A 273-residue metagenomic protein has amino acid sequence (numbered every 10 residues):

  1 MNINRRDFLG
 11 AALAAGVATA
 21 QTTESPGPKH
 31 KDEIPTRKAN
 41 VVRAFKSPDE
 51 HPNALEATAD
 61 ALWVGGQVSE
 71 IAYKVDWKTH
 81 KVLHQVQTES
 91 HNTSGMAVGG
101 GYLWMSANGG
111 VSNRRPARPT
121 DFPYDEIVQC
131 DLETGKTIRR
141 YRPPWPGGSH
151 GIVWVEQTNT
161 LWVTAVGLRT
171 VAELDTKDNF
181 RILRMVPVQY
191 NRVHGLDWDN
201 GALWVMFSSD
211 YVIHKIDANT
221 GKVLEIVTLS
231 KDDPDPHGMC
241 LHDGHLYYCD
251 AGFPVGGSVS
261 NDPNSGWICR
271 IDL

Functional and structural regions predicted by a protein language model:
M1-A15: N-terminal secretory signal peptides and thylakoid transit peptides that target proteins across membranes
P28-P48: A short helix->beta-strand "capping" segment at the edge of beta-propeller domains
N40-F45, K81-V86, K136-R142, F180-V186 (+1 more regions): A short beta-strand motif characteristic of beta-propeller blades
S47-T58, E89-G99, A107, P143-Q157 (+2 more regions): Beta-rich, blade/repeat-based domains predominating in secreted/periplasmic proteins but also intracellular
V64-S69, M105-F122, W162-L168, V205-D210 (+2 more regions): Conserved beta-strand positions in repeat-built beta-propeller and related beta-rich domains
I71-Y73, D125-V128, T170-A172, V212-H214 (+1 more regions): A short loop-to-beta-strand structural motif that recurs across blades of beta-propeller domains
D76-H80, D131-G135, D175-N179, D217-G221 (+1 more regions): Short loop/turn segments that connect beta-strands within beta-propeller blades
C240-L273: Blade-level signature of beta-propeller repeat domains, shared across WD40, Kelch, NHL, RCC1 and BNR/Asp-box propellers
